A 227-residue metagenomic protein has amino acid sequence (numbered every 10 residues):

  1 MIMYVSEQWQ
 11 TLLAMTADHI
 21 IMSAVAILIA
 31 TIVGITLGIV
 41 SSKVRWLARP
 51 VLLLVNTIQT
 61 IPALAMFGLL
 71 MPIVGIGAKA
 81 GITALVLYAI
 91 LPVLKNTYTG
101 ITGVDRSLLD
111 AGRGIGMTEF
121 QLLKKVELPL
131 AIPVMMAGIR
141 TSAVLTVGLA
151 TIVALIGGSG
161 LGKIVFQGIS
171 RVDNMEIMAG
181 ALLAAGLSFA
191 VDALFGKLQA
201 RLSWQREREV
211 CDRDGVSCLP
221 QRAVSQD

Functional and structural regions predicted by a protein language model:
M1-A26: Periplasmic/extracellular loop-to-transmembrane helix junction in inner-membrane transport proteins
W9, L13, L47-P50, T83-V86 (+5 more regions): Alpha-helical membrane-protein architecture signal
M15-M22, M71-P92, I132, E176 (+2 more regions): Loop-to-helix entry region at the N-terminal start of transmembrane alpha-helices in multi-pass membrane transporters
A24, L87, F120-I152, A179 (+3 more regions): Transmembrane alpha-helices
L37-L69, L85, K95-T99, D110: Cytoplasmic-entry segments and transmembrane alpha-helices of multi-pass inner-membrane transporters
R45, T102, M178-D227: C-terminal transmembrane helix and the adjacent membrane-cytosol boundary/short C-terminal tail of inner/organellar
P72, L149-M178, L182-A184, E209-D212: Glycine-rich helix-loop "coupling/hinge" segments at transmembrane-helix boundaries in multipass transporters
N96-M135: Short cytoplasmic-facing helical segments at TM-TM junctions of multi-pass membrane proteins
